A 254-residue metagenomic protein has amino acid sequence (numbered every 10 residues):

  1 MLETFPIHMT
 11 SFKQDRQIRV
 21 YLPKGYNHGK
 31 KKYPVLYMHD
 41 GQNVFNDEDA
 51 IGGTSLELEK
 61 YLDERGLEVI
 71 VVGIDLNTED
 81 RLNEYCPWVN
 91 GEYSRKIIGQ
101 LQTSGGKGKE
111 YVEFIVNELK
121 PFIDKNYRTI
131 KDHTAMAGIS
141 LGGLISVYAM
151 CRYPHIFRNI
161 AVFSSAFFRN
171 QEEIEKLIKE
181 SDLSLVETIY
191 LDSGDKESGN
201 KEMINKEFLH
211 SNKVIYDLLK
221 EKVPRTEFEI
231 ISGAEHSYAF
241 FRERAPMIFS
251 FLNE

Functional and structural regions predicted by a protein language model:
M1-E254: Non-catalytic cap/lid and distal C-terminal segments of serine-dependent acyl enzymes
